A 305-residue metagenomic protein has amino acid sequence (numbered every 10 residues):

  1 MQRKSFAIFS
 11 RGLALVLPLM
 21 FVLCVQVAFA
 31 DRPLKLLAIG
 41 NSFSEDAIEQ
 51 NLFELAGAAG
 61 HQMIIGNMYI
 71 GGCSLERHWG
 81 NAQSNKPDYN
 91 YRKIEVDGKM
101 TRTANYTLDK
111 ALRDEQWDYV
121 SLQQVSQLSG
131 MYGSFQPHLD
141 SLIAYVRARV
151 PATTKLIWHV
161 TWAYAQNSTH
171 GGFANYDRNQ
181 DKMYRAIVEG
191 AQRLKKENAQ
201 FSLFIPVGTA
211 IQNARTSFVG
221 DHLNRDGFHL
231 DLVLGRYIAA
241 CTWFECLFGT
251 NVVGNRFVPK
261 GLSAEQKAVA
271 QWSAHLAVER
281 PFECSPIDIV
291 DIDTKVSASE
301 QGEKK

Functional and structural regions predicted by a protein language model:
M1-S10: N-terminal secretory signal peptides that target proteins for export/translocation
G12-C24: Bacterial N-terminal signal peptides
L37, D46-Q136: Conserved SGNH/GDSL esterase-like catalytic core that processes O-acyl groups on lipids and polysaccharides
M100-Y132, R178-N179, Q266-V278, F282-S297: N-terminal/domain-start segments enriched in small and hydrophobic, helix-friendly residues, covering either
N105-V233, E245, G254: Alpha-helical cap/lid subdomain in secreted, periplasmic, or secretory-pathway luminal O-acyl-processing enzymes
L223, G227-L230, L234-K305: Conserved catalytic region of serine esterases and O-acyltransferases that act on ester linkages in lipids
